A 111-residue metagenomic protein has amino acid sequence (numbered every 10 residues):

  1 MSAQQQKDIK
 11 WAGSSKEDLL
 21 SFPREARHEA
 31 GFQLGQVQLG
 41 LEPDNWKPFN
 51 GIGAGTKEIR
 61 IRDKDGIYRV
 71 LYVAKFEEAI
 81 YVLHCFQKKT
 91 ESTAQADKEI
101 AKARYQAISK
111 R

Functional and structural regions predicted by a protein language model:
M1-I67, F76-A79, Q87-R111: Basic, Lys/Arg-enriched alpha-helical interface segments
V70: Portal/gating segments that form or line small-molecule/metal binding sites
V73: Short hydrophobic/aromatic beta-strand micro-patches that form the beta-sheet surface supporting nucleotide- or nucleic
L83: Conserved catalytic cores of phosphodiester-cleaving nucleases, focusing on short active-site segments
